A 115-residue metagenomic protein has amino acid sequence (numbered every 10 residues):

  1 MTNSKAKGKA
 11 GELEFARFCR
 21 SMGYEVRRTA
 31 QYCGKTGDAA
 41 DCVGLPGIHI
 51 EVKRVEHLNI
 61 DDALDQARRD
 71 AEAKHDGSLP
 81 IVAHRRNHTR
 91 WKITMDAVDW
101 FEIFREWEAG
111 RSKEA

Functional and structural regions predicted by a protein language model:
M1-A115: Catalytic phosphate/metal-binding cores of nucleic-acid and nucleotide-processing enzymes, i.e., regions that mediate
